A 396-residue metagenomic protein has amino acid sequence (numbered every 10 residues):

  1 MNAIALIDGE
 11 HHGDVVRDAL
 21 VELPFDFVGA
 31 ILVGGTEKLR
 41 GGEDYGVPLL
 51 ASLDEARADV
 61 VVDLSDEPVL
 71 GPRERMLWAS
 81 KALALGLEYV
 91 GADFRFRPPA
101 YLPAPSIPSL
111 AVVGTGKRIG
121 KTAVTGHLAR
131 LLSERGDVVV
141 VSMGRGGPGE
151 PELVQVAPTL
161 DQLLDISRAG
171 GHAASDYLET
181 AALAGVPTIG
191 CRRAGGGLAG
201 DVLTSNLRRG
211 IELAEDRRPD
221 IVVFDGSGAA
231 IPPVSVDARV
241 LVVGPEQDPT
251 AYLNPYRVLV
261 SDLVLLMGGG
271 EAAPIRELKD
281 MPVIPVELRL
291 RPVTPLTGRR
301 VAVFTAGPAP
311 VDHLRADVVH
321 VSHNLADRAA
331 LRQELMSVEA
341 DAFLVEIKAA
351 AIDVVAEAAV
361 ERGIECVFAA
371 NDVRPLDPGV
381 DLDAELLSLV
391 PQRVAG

Functional and structural regions predicted by a protein language model:
N2-M76, S80-K81, P99-A111, R130-K279 (+4 more regions): Flexible phosphate-sensing "switch/lid" loops adjacent to ATP/NTP-binding sites across phosphate-transfer
A5-G13, G116-G120, N324-A326: Short, glycine-rich nucleotide/cofactor-binding loops
L83-F94: N-terminal pre-Walker A segment at the start of P-loop NTPase domains
L85, T115-I119, L131-R135: Mid-sequence acidic-hydrophobic segments that form the walls of catalytic/ligand-binding cavities or oligomerization
F94-R95, G244-D248, S322-A326, A369-P375: Short, acidic/turn-prone active-site loops that include or flank metal/cofactor- and phosphate-binding residues
P108-L128: Glycine-rich phosphate-binding P-loop
V318: Core nucleotide-handling region used for phosphoryl-transfer chemistry
